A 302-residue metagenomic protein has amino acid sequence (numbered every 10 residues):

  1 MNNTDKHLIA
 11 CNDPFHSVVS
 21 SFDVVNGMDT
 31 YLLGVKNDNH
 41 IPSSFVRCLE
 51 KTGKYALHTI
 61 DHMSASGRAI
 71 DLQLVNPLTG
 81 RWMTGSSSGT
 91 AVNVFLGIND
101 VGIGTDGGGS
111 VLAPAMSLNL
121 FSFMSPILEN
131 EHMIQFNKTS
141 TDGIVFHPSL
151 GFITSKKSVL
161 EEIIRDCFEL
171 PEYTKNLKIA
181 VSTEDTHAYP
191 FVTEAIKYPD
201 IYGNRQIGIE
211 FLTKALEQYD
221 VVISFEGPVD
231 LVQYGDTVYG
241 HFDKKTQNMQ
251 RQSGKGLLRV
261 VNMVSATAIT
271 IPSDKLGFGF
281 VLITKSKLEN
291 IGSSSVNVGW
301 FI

Functional and structural regions predicted by a protein language model:
N2-H7, G108-D185, T267-I302: Structural helix-boundary/capping segments
D5-H147: Short glycine/serine-rich loop/turn segments
D23-T52, R165-Y234: Gly/Ser-rich, acidic/histidine-flanked active-site/gating loops
Y31-L32, D71-T79, V192-D200, G240-K245: Short, basic, glycine/proline-bearing loop/turn elements
S43-V46, E50, A91-F95, M124 (+4 more regions): Predominant activation on well-ordered alpha-helical scaffold segments within soluble catalytic domains
H62-A69, E194-I201, F278: Short connector loops at secondary-structure junctions
R68-L72, L112-L118, F191-V192, Y234-T237 (+1 more regions): Short acidic, glycine/serine/threonine-rich loops at helix termini
E161, E210-I302: Glycine-rich, small-residue loops and helix-cap segments that act as flexible hinges at active-site edges
